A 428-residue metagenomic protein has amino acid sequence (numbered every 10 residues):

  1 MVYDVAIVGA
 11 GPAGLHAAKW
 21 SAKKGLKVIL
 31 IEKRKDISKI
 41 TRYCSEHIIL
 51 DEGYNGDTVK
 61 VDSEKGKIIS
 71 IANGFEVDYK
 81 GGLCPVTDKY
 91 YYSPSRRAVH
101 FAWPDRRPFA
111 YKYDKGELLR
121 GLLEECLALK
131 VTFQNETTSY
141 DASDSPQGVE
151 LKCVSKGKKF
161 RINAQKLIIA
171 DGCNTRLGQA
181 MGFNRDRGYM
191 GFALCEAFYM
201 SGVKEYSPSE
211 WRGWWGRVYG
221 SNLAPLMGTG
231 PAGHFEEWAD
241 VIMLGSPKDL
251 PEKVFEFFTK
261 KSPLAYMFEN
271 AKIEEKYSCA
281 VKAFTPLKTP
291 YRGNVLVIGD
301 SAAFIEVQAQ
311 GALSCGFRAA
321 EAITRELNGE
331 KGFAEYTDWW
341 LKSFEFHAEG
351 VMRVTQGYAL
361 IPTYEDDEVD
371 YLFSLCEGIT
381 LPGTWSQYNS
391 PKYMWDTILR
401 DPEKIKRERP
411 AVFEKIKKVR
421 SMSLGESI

Functional and structural regions predicted by a protein language model:
V2-L30: N-terminal Rossmann-like FAD-binding beta1-loop-alpha1 element of flavoenzymes
W20, K33-Y90: N-terminal FAD cofactor-binding segment of flavoenzymes
E64-E117, K204-E205: Flavin (FAD/FMN) cofactor-binding and adjacent substrate-gating region of FAD-dependent oxidoreductase domains
P104-E124, R176, P247-E252: Short beta-strand to alpha-helix junction loop
E125-L264: Predominantly flavin-linked oxidoreductase catalytic cores and closely associated redox partners
S139, G230, P247-A322, E326-E330 (+1 more regions): FAD/FMN-dependent oxidoreductases across multiple families
K288-T289, E321-E368: Active-site-proximal substrate-binding core of FAD-dependent oxidoreductases
L360-I428: C-terminal auxiliary extensions adjacent to catalytic cores
